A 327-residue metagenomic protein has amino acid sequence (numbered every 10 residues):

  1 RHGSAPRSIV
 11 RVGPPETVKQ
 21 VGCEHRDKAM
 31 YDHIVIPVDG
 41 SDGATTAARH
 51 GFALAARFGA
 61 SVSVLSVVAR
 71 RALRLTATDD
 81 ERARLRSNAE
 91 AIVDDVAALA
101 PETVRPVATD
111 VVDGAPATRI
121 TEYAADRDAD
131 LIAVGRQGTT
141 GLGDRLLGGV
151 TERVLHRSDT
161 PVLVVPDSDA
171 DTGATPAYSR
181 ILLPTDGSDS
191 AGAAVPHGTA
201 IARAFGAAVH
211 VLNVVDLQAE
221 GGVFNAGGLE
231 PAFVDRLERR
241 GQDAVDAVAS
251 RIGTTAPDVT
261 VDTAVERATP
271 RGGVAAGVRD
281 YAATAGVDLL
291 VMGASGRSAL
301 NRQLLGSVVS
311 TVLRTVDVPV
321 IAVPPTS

Functional and structural regions predicted by a protein language model:
H2-T46, R157-A193, G221, N225-A226 (+1 more regions): Intrinsically disordered or low-complexity boundary/linker segments at protein termini and domain junctions
R11-H25, Y123-A170, A282-S327: Gly/Ser-rich helix-loop-strand patches that form or flank binding pockets for ribonucleotide-derived cofactors
E16-V18, G22-A29, A98-I132, G253-L290 (+2 more regions): Structural beta-alpha unit
A29-A77, R180-P231, G253-P257: Small/aliphatic-rich secondary-structure junction motif
D80-A83, D126-R127, L182-L183, G227-E230 (+1 more regions): Short, hinge-like loop/turn segments at secondary-structure boundaries
E81-A91, E230-A244: A short acidic, glycine-rich active-site loop that binds or catalyzes chemistry on phosphate/adenosine moieties
E81-T103, V248-I252: N-terminal Rossmann-like dinucleotide/flavin-binding domain of flavoprotein oxidoreductases that bind FAD/FMN
